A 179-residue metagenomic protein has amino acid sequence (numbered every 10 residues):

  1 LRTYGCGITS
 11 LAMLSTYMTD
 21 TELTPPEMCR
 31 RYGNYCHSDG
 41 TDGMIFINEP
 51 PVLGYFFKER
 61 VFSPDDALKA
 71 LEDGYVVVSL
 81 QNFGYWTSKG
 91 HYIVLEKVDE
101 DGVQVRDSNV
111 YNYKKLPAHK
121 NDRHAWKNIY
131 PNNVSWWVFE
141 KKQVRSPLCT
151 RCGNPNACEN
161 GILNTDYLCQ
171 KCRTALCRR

Functional and structural regions predicted by a protein language model:
L1: A short glycine/serine-rich beta->alpha loop
S10, S15-N156: Conserved active-site-adjacent core of cysteine acyl-enzyme catalytic domains
K115, D166-L168: Residue-level detection of beta-strand scaffold positions
K120-N121, N160-L163, R179: A short, sequence-level motif marking secondary-structure junctions
S146-C149, D166, T174: Residues immediately within or flanking Cys/His clusters that coordinate Zn2+ in small zinc-binding modules
T150, Q170, R178: Cys/His/Pro-rich metal-binding microdomains
G153-A157, I162, R173-L176: Cys/His-rich microdomains that often coordinate metals
